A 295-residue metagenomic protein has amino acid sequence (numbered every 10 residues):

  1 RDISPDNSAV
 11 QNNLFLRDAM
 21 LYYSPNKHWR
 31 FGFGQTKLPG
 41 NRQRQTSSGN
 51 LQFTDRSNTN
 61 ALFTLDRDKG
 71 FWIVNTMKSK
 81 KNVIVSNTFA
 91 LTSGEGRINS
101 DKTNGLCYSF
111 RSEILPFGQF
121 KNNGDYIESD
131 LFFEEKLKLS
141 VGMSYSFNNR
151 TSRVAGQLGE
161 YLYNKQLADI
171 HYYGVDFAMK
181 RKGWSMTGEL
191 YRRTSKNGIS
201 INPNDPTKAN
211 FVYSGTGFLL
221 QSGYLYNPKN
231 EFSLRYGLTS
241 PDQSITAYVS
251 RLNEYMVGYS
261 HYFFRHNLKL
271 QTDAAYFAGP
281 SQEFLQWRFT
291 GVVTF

Functional and structural regions predicted by a protein language model:
R1-I3, Q35-P39, L91-E95, P116 (+7 more regions): Transmembrane beta-strands of outer-membrane beta-barrel pores
R1-R97, D101-G118, F218-S233, G237-P241 (+1 more regions): Outer membrane beta-barrel
S4-F15, Q45-G49, N99-T103, G124-I127 (+4 more regions): Outer-membrane beta-barrel translocator domains and adjoining extracellular loop/strand segments of Gram-negative
N13-R17, L65-K69, N104-Y108, L137 (+5 more regions): Residues that define the transmembrane beta-barrel architecture of outer-membrane proteins
P25-K27, M77-K81, P116-G118, E135 (+6 more regions): Outer-membrane beta-barrel strand-turn architecture
F31, V85-F89, L137-M143, M186-G188 (+5 more regions): Transmembrane beta-strands of outer-membrane beta-barrel proteins
T103-G105, E113-L115, K121-D242: Detector for outer-membrane/organellar transmembrane beta-barrel domains, recognizing the amphipathic beta-strand
S109-Q119, Y259-H261, L268, E283-F295: Outer-membrane beta-barrel "beta-signal"
